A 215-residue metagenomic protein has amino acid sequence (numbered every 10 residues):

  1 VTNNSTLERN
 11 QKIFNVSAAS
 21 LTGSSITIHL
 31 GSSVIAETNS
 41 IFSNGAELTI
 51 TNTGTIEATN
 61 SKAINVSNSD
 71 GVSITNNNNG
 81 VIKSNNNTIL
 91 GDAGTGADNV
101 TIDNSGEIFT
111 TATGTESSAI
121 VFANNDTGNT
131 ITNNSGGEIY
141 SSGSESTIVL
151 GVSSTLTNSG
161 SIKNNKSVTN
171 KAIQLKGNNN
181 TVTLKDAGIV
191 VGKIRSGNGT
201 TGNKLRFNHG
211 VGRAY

Functional and structural regions predicted by a protein language model:
V1-I13, S25-E37, L48-N60, S73-N86 (+6 more regions): Beta-strand-rich solenoid/repeat architectures in extracellular/passenger domains of polysaccharide-targeting enzymes
Q11-G23, A36-E47, N60-D70, N86-T95 (+2 more regions): Extracellular beta-strand-rich solenoid/capping regions of secreted or surface-exposed proteins that bind or remodel
N178-N179: Short, solvent-exposed linear patches
